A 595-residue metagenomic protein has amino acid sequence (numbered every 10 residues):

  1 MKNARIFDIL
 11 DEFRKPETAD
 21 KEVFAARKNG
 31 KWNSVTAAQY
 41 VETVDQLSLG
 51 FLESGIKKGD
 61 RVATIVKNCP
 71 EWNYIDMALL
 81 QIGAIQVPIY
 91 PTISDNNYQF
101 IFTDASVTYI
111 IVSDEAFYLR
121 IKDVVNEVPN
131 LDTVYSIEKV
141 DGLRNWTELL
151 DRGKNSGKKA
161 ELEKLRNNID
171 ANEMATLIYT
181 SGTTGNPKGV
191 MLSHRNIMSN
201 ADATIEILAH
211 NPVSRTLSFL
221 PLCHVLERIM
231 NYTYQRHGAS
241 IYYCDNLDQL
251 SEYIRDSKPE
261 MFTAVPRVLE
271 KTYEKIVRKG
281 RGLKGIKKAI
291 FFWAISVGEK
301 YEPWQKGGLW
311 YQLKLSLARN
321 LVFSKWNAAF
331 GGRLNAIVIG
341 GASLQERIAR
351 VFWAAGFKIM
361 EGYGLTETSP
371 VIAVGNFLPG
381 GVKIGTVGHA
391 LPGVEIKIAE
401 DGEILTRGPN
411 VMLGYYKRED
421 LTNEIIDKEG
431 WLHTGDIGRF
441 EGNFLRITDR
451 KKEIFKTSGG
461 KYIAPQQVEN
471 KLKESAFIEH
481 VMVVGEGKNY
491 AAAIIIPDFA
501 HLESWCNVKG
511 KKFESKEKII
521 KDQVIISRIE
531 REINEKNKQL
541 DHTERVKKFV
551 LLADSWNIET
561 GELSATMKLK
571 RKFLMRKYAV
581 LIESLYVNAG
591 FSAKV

Functional and structural regions predicted by a protein language model:
A19-E22, S136, K154-Y179, N186 (+1 more regions): Conserved pre-ATP/AMP-binding loop-to-beta segment of ANL
V23-M77, S94-Q99, T147-K154, L192-H194: Conserved AMP-binding/adenylate-forming core of the ANL superfamily
N29, A116-A171, I276-K325: ANL superfamily adenylate-forming
S34-A38, A175-A201: Conserved AMP-binding A3 loop
S54, M77, Q81-R152, R528 (+1 more regions): Structural core segment of the AMP-binding/adenylate-forming
D60, P91-V124, N200-L217, L247-M261 (+1 more regions): Conserved ATP-dependent adenylate/AMP-binding module captured primarily in the ANL superfamily
T180, A390-T457, E474: Conserved ATP-binding/catalytic segment of the ANL
M198-R215, L222-F323, R333: Conserved AMP-binding/adenylation subdomain of ANL enzymes
